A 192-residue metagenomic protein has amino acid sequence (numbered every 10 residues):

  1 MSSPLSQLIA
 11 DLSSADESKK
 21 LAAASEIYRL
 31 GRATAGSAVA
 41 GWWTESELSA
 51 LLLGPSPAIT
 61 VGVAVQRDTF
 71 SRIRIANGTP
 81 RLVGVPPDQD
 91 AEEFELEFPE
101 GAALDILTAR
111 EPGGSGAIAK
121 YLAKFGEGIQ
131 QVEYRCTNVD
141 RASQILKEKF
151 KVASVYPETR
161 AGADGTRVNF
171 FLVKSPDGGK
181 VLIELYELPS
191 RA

Functional and structural regions predicted by a protein language model:
M1-G54, V83-P87, E92-L107, Q144-A192: Vicinal oxygen chelate
L8, G54-D68, F94-F98, I118-R141: Vicinal oxygen chelate
A40, E45-N77: N-terminal domain-onset segments
P57-V61, I73, G101-A109, I118 (+2 more regions): Short, structured motif recognition centered on aromatic/hydrophobic residues
V65-R81, D140-K151: Amphipathic alpha-helical segments
A76, I118-L122, K147, N169: Surface-exposed beta-strand edges and their flanking turn/coil or helix-capping segments
G114: Glycine-rich, mobile lid/loop segments that gate access to catalytic sites or pores
